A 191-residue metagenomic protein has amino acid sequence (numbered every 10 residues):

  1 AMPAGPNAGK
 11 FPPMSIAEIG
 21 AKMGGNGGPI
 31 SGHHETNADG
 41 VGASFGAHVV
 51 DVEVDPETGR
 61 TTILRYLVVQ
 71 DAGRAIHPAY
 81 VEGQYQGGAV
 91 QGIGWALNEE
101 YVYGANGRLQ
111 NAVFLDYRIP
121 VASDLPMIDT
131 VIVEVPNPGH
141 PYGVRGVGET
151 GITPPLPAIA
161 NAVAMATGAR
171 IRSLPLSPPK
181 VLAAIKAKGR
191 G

Functional and structural regions predicted by a protein language model:
A1-G191: Cofactor-binding beta-sheet edge motifs in enzyme active sites
